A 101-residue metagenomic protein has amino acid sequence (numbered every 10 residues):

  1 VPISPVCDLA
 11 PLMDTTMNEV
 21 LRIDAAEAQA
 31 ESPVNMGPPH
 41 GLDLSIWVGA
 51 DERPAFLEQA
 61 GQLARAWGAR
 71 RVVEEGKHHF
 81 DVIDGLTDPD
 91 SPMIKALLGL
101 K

Functional and structural regions predicted by a protein language model:
V1-K101: Alpha/beta-hydrolase superfamily serine-hydrolase fold, recognizing
